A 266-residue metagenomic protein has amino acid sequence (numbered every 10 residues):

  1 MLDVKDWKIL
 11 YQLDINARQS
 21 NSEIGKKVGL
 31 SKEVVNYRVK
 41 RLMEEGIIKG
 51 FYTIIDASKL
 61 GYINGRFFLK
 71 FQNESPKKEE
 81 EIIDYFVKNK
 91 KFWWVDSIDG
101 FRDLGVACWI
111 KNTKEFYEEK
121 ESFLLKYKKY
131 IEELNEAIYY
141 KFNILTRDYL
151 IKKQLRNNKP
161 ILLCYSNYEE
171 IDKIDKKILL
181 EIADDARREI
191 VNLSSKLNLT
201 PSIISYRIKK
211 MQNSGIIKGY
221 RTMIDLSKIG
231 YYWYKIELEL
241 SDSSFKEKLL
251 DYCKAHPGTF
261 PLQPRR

Functional and structural regions predicted by a protein language model:
M1-R266: A compositional/biophysical signature of low hydrophobicity enriched in polar/charged and small residues
